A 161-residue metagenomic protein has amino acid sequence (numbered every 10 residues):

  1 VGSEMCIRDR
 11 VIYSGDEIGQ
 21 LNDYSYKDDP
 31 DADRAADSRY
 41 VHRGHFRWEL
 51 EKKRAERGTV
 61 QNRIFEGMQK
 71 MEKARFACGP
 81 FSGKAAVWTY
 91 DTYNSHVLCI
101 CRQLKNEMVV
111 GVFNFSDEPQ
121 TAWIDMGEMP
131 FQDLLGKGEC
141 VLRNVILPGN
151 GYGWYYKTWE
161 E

Functional and structural regions predicted by a protein language model:
V1, Y13, L147-G149: Residue-level recognition of short, solvent-exposed, well-ordered loop/turn junctions that link secondary-structure
S3-V109, F115-Q120: Loop/helix patches that line or flank the sugar-binding groove of alpha-linked glycan CAZymes
R8, K137-V141: Short acidic, Pro/Gly- and aromatic-enriched capping/linker segments at domain boundaries
W48, G136, K157: Active-site donor-binding loop signature of nucleotide-sugar glycosyltransferases
E49, D125-G127, P148: A structural detector for beta-sheet-dominated domains
P119-G136: Beta-strand-rich binding/interaction modules
L142-E161: C-terminal beta-strand-rich structural cap/linker in extracellular carbohydrate-active enzymes
